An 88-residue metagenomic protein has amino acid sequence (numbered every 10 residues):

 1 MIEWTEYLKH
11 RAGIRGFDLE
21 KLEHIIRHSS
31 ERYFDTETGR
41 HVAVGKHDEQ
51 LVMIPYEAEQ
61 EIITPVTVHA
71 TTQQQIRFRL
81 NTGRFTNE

Functional and structural regions predicted by a protein language model:
M1-E88: Ribonuclease/tRNase effector modules and their secretory precursors
